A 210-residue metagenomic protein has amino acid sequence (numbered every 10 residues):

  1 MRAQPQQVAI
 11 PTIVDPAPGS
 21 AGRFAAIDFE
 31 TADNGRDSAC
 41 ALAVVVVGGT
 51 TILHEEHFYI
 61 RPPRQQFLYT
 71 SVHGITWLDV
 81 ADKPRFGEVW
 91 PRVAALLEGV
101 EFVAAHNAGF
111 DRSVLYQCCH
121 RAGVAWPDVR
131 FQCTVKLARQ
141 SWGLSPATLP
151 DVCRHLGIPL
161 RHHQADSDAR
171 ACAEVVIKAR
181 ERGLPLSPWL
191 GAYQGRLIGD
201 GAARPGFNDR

Functional and structural regions predicted by a protein language model:
M1-P18, V175-R210: Acidic two-metal-ion nuclease catalytic site recognized across multiple nuclease folds, prominently DnaQ/RNase D-T
R2-D128, G143, P150-H163: Conserved non-catalytic scaffold segment of RNase H-like nuclease domains
F86, V135, A169-R170: Short secondary-structure capping/turn micro-motifs that flank functional sites
L115, L137, C172-V176: Buried hydrophobic packing segments
A125-A138: Conserved beta-strand -> loop -> alpha-helix junction used to position metal-binding or nucleic-acid-contacting
A165-A179: Acidic, divalent-metal-coordinating active-site segment for phosphoryl/phosphodiester hydrolysis, typified by short
